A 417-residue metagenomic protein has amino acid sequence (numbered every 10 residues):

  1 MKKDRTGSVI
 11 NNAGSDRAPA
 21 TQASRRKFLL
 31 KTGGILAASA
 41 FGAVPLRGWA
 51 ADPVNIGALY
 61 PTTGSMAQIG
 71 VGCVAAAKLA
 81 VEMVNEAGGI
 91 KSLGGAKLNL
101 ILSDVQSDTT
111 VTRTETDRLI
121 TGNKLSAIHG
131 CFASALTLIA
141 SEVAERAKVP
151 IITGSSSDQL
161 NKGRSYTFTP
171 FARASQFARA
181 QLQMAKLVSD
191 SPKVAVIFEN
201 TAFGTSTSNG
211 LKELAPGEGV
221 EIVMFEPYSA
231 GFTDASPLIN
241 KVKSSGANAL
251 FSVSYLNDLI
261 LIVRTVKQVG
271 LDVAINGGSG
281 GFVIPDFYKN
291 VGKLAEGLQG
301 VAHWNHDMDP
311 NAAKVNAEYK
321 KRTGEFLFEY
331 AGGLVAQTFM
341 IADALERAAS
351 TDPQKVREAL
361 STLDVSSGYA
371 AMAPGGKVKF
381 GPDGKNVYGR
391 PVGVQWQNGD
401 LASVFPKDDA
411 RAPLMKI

Functional and structural regions predicted by a protein language model:
M1-K27, G34-A40, W49: N-terminal secretory signal peptides
K2-R5, S24-L30, W49-I417: Extracytosolic ligand-binding ectodomains
